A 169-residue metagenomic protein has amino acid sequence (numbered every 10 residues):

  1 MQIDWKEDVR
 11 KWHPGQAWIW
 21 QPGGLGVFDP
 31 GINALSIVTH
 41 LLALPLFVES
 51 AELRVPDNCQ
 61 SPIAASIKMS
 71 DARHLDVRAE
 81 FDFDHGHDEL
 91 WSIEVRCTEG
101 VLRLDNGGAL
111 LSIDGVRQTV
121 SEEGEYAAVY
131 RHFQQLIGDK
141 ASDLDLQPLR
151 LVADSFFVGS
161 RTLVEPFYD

Functional and structural regions predicted by a protein language model:
M1-E49: Predominantly a Rossmann-like dinucleotide-binding segment in NAD(P)-dependent oxidoreductases
I3-W5, L53, F81: Transmembrane beta-barrel strands of outer-membrane/channel proteins
Q21-F28, R54-N58, F83-H85: Glycine-rich "substrate-gating" loop/helix at the edge of Rossmann-like oxidoreductase active sites
A34-L35, Y126-R131, A153: A general structural signal for well-ordered alpha-helical segments in protein cores
L44-L53, L75-R78: Short Pro/Gly-enriched beta-strand edge/turn motifs at strand-loop
Q60-P62, K68-E80, D84-G115, T119-A128: C-terminal substrate-binding/catalytic lobe of Rossmann-fold NAD(P)-dependent oxidoreductases
S70-A72, H132-D169: C-terminal helix-rich "cap/oligomerization" subdomain common to oxidoreductases
